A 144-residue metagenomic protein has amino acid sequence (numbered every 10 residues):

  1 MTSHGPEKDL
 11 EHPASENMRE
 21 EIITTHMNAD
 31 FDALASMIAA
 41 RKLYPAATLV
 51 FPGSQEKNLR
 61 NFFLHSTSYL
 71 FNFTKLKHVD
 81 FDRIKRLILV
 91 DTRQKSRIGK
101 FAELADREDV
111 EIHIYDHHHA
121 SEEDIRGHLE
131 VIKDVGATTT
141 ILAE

Functional and structural regions predicted by a protein language model:
M1-E144: Replace "Mg2+/Mn2+-dependent" with "divalent metal-dependent
